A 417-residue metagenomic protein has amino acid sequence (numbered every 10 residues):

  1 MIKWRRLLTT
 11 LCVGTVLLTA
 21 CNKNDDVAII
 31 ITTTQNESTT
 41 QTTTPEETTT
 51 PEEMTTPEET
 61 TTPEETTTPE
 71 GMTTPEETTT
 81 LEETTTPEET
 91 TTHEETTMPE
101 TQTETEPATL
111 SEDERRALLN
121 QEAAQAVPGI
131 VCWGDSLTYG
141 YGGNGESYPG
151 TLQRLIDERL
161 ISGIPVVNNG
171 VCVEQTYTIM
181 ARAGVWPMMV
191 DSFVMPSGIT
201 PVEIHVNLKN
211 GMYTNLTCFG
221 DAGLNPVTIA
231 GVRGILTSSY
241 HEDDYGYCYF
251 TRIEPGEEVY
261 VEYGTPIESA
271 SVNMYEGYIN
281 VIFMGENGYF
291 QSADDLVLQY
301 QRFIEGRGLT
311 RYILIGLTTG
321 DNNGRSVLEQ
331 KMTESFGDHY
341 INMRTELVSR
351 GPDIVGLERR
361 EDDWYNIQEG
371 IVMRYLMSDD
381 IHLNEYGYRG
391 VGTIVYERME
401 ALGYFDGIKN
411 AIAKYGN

Functional and structural regions predicted by a protein language model:
M1-L11: Bacterial N-terminal signal peptides that target proteins for export
L18-A20: C-terminal motif of bacterial Sec signal peptides marking the signal peptidase cleavage site
N22-I29: Bacterial lipoprotein signal-peptidase II cleavage site
T32-E106: Extracellular mucin-like PTS domains
T91, T103-E254, E258-E276: Serine-esterase "nucleophile elbow" of acetyl-processing enzymes
G129-T138, P165-G170, Y278-M284, R311-G316 (+2 more regions): Structural recognition of the beta-strand scaffold that forms the well-ordered cores of secreted hydrolase catalytic
V281-Q291, Q299-E334: Active-site segments of SGNH/GDSL-like serine hydrolases that catalyze O-acetyl group transfer/hydrolysis on lipids
D321-N417: Catalytic His-Asp segment of secreted/periplasmic serine-dependent ester chemistry enzymes
